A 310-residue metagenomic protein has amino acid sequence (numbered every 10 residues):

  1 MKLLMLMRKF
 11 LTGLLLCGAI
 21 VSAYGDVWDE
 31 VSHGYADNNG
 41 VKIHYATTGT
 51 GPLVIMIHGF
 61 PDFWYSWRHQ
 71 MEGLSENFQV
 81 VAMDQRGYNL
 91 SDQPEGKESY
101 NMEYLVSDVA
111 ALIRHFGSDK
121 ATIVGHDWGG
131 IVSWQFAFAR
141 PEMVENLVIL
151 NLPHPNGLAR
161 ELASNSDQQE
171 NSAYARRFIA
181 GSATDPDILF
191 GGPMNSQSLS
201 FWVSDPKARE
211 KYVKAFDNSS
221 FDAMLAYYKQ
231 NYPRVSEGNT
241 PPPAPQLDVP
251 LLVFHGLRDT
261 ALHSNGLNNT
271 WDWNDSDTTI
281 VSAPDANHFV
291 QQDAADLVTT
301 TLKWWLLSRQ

Functional and structural regions predicted by a protein language model:
K2-L11: Bacterial N-terminal signal peptides that target proteins for export
L11-A19: Bacterial N-terminal signal peptides
V21-G25: Sec/Tat signal peptide C-region and signal peptidase I cleavage site
D26-V31, V41-I43, L53, W67 (+6 more regions): Flexible "cap/lid" subdomain of the alpha/beta-hydrolase fold that forms the substrate-access gate
T47-L90: Conserved HGGG/HGGXW glycine-rich cap/lid loop of the alpha/beta-hydrolase fold
A286-A295, T299: Catalytic histidine-centered segment of alpha/beta-hydrolase-like enzymes
